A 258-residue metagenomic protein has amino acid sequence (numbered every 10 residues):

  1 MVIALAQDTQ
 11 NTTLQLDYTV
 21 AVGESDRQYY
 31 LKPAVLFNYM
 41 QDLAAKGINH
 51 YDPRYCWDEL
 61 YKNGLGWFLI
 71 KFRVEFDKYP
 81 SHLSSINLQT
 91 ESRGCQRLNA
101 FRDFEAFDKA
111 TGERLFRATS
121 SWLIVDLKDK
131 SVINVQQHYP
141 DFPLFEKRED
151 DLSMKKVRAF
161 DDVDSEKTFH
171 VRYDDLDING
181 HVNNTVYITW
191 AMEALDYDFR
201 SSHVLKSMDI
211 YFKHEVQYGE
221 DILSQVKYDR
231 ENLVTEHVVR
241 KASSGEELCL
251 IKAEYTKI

Functional and structural regions predicted by a protein language model:
V2-L69, R117-T119, D126-V204: Hot-dog-fold acyl-thioester-processing enzymes
I3-L16, E75-V157, V216-Y218, K227-I258: HotDog/MaoC-like acyl-thioester-processing domains
I70-F76, L88, S207-F212: Short structured motifs
V163, K167-Y255: Acidic/His-leaning functional-site neighborhoods
